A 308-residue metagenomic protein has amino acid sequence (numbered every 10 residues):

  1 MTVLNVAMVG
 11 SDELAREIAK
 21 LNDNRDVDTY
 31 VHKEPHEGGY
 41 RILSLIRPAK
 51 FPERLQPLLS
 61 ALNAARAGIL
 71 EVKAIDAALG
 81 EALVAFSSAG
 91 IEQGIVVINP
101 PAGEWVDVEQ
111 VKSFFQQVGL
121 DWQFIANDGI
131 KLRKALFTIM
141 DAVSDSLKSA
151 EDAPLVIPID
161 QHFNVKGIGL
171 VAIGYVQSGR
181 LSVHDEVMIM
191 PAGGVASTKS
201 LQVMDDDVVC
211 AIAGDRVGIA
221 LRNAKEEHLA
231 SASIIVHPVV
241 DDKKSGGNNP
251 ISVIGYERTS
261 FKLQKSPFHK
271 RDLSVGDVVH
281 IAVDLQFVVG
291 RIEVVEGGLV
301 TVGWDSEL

Functional and structural regions predicted by a protein language model:
M1-A67, V72-A74, A172, V176-V183 (+1 more regions): C-terminal effector/interaction modules appended to NTPase cores
V3, I91-E92, P154: Short coil/turn connectors at secondary-structure junctions
E13, A77, E81, V106 (+3 more regions): Charged, alpha-helix-enriched surfaces in structured cytosolic catalytic cores of large nucleotide-utilizing machines
L14, D23, I91, Q116 (+5 more regions): Non-catalytic alpha-helical coupling and interface elements of nucleotide-dependent molecular machines and regulators
R54-W122: Conserved C-terminal guanine-recognition region of P-loop GTPase G domains, centered on the G4
P100-V165: Canonical P-loop GTPase G-domain recognition
